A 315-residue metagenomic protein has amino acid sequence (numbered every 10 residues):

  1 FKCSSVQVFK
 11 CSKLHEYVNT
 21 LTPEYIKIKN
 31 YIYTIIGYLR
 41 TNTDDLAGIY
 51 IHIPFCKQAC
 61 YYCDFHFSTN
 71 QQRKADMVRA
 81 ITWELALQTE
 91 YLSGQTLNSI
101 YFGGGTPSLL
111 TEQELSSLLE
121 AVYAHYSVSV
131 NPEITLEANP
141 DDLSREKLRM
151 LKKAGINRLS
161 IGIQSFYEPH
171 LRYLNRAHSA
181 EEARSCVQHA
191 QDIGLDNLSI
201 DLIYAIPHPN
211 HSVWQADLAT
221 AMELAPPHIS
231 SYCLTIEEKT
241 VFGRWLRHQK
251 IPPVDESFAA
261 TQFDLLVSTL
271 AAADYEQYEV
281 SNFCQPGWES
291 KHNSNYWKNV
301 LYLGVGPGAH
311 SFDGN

Functional and structural regions predicted by a protein language model:
K2-S5, Y31: Ser/Thr/Pro/Gly-rich low-complexity, intrinsically disordered segments
S4-V8, S12-E16, L21-E24: Intrinsically disordered, low-complexity proline-rich regions
N19, Y25, N30-Y33, Y38: Intrinsic-disorder-associated, low-complexity terminal segments enriched in Asp/Asn/His/Tyr and depleted of Lys/Arg
L39, D44-G48, F67-Y91, Q95-N315: C-terminal scaffold of the Radical SAM
Y50-H52: Short active-site neighborhood of thiol/selenol oxidoreductases, capturing the structured segment around
P54-F65: Local cysteine-cluster metal-coordination motifs and their immediate loop/turn environment, predominantly Fe-S cluster
